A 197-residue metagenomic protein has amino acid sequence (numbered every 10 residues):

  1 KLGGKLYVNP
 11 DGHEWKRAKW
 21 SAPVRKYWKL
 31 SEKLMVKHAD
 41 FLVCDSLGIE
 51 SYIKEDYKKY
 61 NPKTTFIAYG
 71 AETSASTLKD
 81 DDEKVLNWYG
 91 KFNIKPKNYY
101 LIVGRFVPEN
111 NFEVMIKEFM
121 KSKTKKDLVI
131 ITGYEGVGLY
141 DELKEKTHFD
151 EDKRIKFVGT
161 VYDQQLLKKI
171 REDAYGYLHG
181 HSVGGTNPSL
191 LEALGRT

Functional and structural regions predicted by a protein language model:
L2-K16, E32: Active-site proximal beta-strand in glycosyltransferases
V24-L42: Membrane-proximal helix-turn-helix segments that form the acceptor-binding/catalytic region of lipid-linked
K37-K63, A71-S76, V85: A short, active-site helix/loop in glycosyltransferases that binds the activated sugar's phosphate group
L42, Y175-Y177, S189: Hydrophobic acceptor-binding patch used for acceptor engagement in glycosyltransferases
A71, V103, D127-E142, K156-V161: Glycosyltransferase donor-sugar binding loop
L86-N110, I116-K123, V129: Conserved donor-binding/catalytic core segment of Leloir-type glycosyltransferases
K168, L190-G195: Short alpha-helical segment that forms part of, or immediately flanks, the ligand-binding pocket in carbohydrate-active
K169-G185: Acidic donor-binding loop of glycosyltransferase active sites
